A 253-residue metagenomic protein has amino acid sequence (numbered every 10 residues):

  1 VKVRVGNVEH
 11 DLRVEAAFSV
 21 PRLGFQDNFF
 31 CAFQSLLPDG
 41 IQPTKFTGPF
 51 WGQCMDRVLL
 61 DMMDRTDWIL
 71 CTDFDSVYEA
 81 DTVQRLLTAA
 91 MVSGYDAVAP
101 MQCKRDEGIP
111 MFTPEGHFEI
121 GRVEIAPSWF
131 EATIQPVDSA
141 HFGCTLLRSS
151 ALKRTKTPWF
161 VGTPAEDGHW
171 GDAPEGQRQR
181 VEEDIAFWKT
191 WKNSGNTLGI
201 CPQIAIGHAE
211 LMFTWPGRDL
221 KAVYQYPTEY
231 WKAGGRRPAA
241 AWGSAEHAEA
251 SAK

Functional and structural regions predicted by a protein language model:
V1-G48, Q53: N-proximal low-complexity "stem/linker" segments adjacent to membrane-targeting elements
V1-V8, K156-K253: C-terminal catalytic/acceptor-binding lobe
K2-V5, A17-S19, D75, L87-A89 (+1 more regions): Polar low-complexity intrinsically disordered regions
D56-W68: Active-site nucleotide-sugar/metal-binding loop of Leloir-type enzymes
T66-D67, S93-Y95, N196: Short, high-confidence coil segments that cap the C-terminus of an alpha-helix and link into the following beta-strand
T66-V77: Short beta-strand-to-loop acidic/aromatic patch adjacent to the donor-nucleotide binding site
D75, D96, T197-G199: Residue-level detector of anion-binding/catalytic polar loops
E79-H169: Conserved catalytic core of nucleotide-sugar-dependent glycosyltransferases
